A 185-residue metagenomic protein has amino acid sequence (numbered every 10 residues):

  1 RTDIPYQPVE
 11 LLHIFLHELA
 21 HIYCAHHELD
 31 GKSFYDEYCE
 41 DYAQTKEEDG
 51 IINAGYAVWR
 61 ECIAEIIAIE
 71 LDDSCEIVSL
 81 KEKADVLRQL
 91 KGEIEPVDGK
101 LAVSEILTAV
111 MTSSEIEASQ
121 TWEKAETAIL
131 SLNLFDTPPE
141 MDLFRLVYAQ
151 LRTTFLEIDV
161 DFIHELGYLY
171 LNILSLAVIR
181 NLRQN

Functional and structural regions predicted by a protein language model:
R1-I4, I22: Long, hydrophobic/aromatic-enriched structural stretches that serve as scaffold segments
Y6-E10, C24-V58: Post-HEXXH active-site segment of zinc metalloproteases
L12-L29, A64: Active-site recognition of the HExxH zinc-binding catalytic motif
G31-D36, D73-Q89: Short acidic alpha-helical/loop segments enriched in Asp/Glu that coordinate divalent cations
A57-D72: An active-site-proximal "capping" alpha-helix that borders the catalytic cofactor pocket
L71-S74, T153: Extended amphipathic secondary-structure runs
K81-N185: Pan-zinc metallopeptidase signature
